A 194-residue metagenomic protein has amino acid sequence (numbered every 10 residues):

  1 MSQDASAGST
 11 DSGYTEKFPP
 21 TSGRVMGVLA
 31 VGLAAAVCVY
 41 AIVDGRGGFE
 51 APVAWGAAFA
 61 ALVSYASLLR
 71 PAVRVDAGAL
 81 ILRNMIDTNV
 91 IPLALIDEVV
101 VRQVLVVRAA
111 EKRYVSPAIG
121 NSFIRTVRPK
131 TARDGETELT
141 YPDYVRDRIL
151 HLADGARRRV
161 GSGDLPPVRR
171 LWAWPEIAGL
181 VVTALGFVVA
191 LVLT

Functional and structural regions predicted by a protein language model:
M1-R46, L150-T194: N-terminal membrane-targeting/pre-transmembrane regions
A35-A36, V53-L68, V182-V188: Single-pass alpha-helical transmembrane signal-anchor segments
I42-V43, G48-F49, R74-D76: Short, compositionally biased leader-like segments
G47, A54, A79: Short, basic, glycine/proline-bearing loop/turn elements
A51-P52, S67, V73, P117: Short leucine-rich amphipathic alpha-helices used at interfaces
A60-V101: Conserved beta-hairpin
I91-S122: Acidic, Ser/Thr-rich low-complexity segments on the non-lumenal side of membrane proteins
R113-P166: A membrane-cytosol interface segment of integral membrane proteins
